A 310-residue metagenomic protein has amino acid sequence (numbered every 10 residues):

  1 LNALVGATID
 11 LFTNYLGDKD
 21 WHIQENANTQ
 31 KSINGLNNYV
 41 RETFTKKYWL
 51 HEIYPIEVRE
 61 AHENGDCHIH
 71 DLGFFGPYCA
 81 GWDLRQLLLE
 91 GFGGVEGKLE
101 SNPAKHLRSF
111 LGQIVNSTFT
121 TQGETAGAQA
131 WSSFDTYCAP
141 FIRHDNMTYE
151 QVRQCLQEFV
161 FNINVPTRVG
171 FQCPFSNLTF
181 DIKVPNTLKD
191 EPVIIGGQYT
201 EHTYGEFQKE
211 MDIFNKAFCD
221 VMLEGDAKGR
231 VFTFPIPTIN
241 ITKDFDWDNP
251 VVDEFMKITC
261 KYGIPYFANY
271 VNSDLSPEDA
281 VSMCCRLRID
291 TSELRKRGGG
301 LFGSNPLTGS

Functional and structural regions predicted by a protein language model:
N2-S310: Conserved catalytic cores of very large enzyme subunits
